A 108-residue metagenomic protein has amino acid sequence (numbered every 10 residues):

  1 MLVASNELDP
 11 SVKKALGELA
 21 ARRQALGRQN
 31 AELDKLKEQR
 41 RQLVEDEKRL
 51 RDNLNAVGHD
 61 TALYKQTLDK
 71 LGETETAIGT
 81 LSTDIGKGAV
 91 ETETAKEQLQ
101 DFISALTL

Functional and structural regions predicted by a protein language model:
M1-L108: Long, intrinsically disordered, low-complexity accessory segments associated with secretion and vesicular trafficking
